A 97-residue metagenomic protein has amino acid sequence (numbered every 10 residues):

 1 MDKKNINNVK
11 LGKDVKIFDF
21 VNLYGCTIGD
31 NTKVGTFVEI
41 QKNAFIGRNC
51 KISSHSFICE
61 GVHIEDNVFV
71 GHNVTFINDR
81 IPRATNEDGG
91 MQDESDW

Functional and structural regions predicted by a protein language model:
M1-K10, D19-W97: Flexible, glycine/small-residue-enriched loop-and-beta-strand segment within the central core of proteins
